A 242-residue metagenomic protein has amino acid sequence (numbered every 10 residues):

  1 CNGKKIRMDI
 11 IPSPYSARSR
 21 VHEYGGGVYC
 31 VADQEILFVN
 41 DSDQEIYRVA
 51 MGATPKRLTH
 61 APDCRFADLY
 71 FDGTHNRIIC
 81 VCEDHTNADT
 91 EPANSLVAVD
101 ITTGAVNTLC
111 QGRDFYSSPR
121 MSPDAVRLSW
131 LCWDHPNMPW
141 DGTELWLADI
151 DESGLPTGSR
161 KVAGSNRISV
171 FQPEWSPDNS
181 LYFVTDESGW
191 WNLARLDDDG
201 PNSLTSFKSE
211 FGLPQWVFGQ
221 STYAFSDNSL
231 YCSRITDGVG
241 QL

Functional and structural regions predicted by a protein language model:
C1, P14-E23, L37-I46, H60-F66 (+7 more regions): A flexible loop/linker signature enriched in serine peptidases of the S9 family
G3-K4, A50-A53, D100-G104, I150-G154 (+1 more regions): Short loop/turn segments that connect beta-strands within beta-propeller blades
K5-I10, I46-A50, P201-L204: Surface-exposed loop/turn elements that mediate protein-protein interactions on large endomembrane-trafficking
E23-V31, V217-S226: Signature of short aromatic-glycine-proline-rich micro-motifs recurring in repeat-based ectodomains
V31-D33, D72-T74, P123-D124, S176-D178 (+1 more regions): Residue-level detector of Asp-centered blade-edge/turn motifs that repeat once per structural unit in beta-propeller
E35, R77-I78, R127, S180-L181 (+1 more regions): Conserved core beta-strand positions within WD40 beta-propeller blades
